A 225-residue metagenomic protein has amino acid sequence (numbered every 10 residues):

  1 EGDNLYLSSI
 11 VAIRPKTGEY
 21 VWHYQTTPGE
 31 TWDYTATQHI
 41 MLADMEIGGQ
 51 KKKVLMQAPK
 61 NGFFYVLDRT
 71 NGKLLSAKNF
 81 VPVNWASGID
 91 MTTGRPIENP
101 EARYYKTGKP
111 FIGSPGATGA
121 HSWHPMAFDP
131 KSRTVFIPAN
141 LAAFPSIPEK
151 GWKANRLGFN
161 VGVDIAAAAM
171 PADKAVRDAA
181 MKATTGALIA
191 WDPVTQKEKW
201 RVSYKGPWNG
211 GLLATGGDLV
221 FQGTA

Functional and structural regions predicted by a protein language model:
G2-A36, A43-K51, F63-I112, S146-N209 (+1 more regions): Extracytoplasmic/lumenal domain signature
H23, Q38-H39, H121-H124: Histidine (H) residue identity feature
I47-G48, L55-M56, V66, A117-T118 (+1 more regions): A general structural signal for short secondary-structure junctions and capping/turn motifs
L55, A143-S146: Generic preference for hydrophobic/aromatic residues in regular secondary structure cores
A58, P138-N140, G223: Residue-level marker for isolated small/hydroxyl-bearing positions within beta-strands of beta-sheet-rich domains
K60, G119-S122, T184: Short, basic and Ser/Thr-rich N-terminal targeting/leader segments
G108-I112, T118-F144: Long, low-complexity segments enriched in small/aliphatic residues
